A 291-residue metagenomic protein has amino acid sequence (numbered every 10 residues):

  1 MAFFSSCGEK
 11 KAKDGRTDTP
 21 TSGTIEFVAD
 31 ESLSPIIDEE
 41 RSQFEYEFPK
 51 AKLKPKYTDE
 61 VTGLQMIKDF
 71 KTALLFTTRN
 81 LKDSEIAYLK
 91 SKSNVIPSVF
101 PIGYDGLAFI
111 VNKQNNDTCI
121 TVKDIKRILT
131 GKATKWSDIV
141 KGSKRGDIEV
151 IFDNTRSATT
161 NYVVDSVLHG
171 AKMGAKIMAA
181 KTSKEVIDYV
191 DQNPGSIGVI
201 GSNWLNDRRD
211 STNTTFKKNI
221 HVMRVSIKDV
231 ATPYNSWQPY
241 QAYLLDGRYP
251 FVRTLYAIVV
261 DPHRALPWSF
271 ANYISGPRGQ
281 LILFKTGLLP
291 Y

Functional and structural regions predicted by a protein language model:
M1-S5: Sec-dependent bacterial lipoprotein signal peptides
C7-K56, E60-V61, Q65-K68, F100-G103 (+1 more regions): Exported/periplasmic ABC-transporter solute-binding proteins
E60-K92, R208-R209: Pocket-flanking alpha-helical
N94-S98: Periplasmic N-terminal soluble interaction domains immediately after the signal peptide in Gram-negative
